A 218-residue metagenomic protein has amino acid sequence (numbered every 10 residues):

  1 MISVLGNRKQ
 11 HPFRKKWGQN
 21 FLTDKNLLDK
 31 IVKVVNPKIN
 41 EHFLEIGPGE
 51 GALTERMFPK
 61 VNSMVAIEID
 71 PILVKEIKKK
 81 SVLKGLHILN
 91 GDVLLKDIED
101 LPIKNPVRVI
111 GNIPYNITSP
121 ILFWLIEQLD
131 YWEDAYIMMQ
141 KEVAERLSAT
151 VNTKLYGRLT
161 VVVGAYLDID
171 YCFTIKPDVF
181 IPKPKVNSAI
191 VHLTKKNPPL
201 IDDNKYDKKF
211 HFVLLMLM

Functional and structural regions predicted by a protein language model:
M1-L215: Catalytic cores of RNA-modifying enzymes
M218: Active-site-proximal catalytic alpha-helix in oxidoreductases
